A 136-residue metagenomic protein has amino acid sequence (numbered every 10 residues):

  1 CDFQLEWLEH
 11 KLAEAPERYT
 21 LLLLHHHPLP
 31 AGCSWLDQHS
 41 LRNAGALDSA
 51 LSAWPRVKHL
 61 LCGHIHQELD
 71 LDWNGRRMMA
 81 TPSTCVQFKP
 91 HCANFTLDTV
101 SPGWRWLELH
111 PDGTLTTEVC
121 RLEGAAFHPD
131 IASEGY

Functional and structural regions predicted by a protein language model:
C1-R77, L115, S133-G135: His/acidic metal-ligating clusters that form di-metal
D72-Y136: Binuclear metal-dependent phosphoesterase catalytic core
